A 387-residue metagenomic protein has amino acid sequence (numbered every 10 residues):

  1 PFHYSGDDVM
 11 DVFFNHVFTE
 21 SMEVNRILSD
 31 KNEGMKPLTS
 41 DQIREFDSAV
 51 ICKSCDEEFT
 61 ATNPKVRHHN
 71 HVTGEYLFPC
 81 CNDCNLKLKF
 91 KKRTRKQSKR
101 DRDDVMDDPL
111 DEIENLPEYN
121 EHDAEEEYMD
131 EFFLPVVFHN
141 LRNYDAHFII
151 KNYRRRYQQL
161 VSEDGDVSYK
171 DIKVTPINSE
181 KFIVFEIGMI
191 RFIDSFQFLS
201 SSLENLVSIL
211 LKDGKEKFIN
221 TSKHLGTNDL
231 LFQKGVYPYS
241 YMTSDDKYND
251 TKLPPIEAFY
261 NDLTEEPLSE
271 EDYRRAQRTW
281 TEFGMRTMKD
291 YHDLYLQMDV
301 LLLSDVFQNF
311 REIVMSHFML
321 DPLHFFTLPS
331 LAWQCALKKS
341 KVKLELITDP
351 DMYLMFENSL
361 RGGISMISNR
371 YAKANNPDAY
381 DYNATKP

Functional and structural regions predicted by a protein language model:
P1-P387: Metal-dependent nucleotidyl/phosphoryl-transfer cores and adjacent nucleic-acid-binding surfaces
